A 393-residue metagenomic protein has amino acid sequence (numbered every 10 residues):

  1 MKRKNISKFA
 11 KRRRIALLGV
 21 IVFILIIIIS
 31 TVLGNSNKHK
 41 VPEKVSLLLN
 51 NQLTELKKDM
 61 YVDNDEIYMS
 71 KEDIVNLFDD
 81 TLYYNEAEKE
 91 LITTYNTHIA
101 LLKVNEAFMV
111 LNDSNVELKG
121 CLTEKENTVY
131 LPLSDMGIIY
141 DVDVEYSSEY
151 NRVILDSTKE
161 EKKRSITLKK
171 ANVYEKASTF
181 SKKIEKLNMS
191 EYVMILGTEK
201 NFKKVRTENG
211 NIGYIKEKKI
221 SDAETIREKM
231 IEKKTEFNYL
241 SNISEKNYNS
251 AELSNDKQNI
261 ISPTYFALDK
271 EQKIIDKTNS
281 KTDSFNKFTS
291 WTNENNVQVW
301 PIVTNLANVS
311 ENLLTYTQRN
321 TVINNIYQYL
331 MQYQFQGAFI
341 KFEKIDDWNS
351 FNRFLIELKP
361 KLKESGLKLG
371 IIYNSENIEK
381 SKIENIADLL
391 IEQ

Functional and structural regions predicted by a protein language model:
K2-E199, S221-I226, M230: Primary recognition of N-terminal secretory signal peptides and signal-anchoring hydrophobic helices
N85, T207, D269: Acidic surface patches and DE-rich sequence motifs
T93, S190, F202-T207, I215: SH3/SH3-like beta-barrel fold
N96-H98, A107, T158, S178 (+9 more regions): Solvent-exposed coil/turn segments that connect beta secondary-structure elements in extracytoplasmic/periplasmic
K169-Y174, E208-N211, K216-S254, T264 (+2 more regions): Boundary/entry segment of secreted carbohydrate-active catalytic domains
E232-S241, N255, A267-Q393: Chitinase-like catalytic core of GlcNAc-active glycosidases
